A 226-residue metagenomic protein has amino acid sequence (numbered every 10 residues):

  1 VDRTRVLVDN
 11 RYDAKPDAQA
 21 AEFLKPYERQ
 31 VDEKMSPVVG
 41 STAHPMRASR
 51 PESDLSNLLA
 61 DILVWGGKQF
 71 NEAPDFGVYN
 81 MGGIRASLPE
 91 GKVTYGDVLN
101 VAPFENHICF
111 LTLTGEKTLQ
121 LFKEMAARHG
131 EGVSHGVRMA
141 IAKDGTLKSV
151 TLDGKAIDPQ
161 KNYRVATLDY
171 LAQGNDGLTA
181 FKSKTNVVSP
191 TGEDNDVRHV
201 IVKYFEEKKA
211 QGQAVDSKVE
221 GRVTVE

Functional and structural regions predicted by a protein language model:
V1-E33, M125-G130, I141-D144: Active-site-adjacent helix-turn-beta-strand microarchitecture at beta-sheet edges that either contains or buttresses
D2-R3, L7, K34, V93-D97 (+1 more regions): Residue-level signal for pocket-adjacent positions within structured domains
D2-R5, S36-T42, F110: Short amphipathic
D9-N10, K25, E33, G40 (+2 more regions): Hydrophobic transmembrane signal anchors and adjacent membrane-proximal interface regions, especially in viral
D13, A20, L24, E28 (+4 more regions): Generic structural signal for well-ordered, non-membrane alpha-helical segments in soluble metabolic enzymes
E33-E52: Glycine-rich phosphate/diphosphate-binding loops and the adjacent beta-loop-alpha structural elements that coordinate
N57-E226: Feature captures C-terminal
